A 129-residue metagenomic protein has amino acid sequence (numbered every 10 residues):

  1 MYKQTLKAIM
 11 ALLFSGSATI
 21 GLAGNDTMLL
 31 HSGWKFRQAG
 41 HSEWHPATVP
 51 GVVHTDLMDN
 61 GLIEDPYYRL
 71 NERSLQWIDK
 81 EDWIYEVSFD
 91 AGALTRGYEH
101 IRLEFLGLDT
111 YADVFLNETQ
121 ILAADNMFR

Functional and structural regions predicted by a protein language model:
M1-M10: Bacterial N-terminal signal peptides that target proteins for export
S15-A18: N-terminal signal peptide c-region/cleavage motif recognized by signal peptidases
G21-G24: Boundary at the C-terminal end of the N-terminal hydrophobic targeting segment
D26-A39, T55, N60, K80-R129: Accessory beta-strand-rich segments of carbohydrate-active enzymes
H41, P46, G51-E64: N-terminal, polar/Ser/Thr-rich
D65-Q76: Surface-exposed, low-complexity/disordered Ser/Thr/Gly/Pro/Asn-rich loops and linkers
